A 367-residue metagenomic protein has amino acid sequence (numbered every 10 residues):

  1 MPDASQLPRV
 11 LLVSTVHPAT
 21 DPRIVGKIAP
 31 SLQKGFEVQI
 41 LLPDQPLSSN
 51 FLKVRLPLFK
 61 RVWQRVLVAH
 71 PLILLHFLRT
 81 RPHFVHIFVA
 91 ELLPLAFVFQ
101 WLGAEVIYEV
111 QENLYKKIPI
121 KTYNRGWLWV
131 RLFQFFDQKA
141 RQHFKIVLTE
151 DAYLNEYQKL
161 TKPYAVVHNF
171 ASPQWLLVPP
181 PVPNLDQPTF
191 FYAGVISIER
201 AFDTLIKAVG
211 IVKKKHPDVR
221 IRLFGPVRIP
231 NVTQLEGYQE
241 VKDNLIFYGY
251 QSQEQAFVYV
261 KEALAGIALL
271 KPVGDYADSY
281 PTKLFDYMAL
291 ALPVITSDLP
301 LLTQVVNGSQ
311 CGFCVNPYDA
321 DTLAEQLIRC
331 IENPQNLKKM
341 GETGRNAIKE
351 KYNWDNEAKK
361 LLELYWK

Functional and structural regions predicted by a protein language model:
L11-V13, V147, P181-V209, I221-R222: Conserved donor-binding/catalytic core segment of Leloir-type glycosyltransferases
I28-P30, H70-R79, V98-L102, Y108 (+3 more regions): Membrane-proximal helix-turn-helix segments that form the acceptor-binding/catalytic region of lipid-linked
Q45, A193, R220-T233: Glycosyltransferase donor-sugar binding loop
A152, F170: Carbohydrate-associated surface elements
T233-V258, A265: Nucleotide-activated donor-binding/catalytic signature segment of Leloir-type glycosyltransferases, i.e., the conserved
V260-A277, L292: Acidic donor-binding loop of glycosyltransferase active sites
G308-S309, F313-A320, R329-Q335: Conserved acidic donor-binding segment of nucleotide-sugar-dependent glycosyltransferases
T322, R329, N336-K351, K360: A short, well-ordered alpha-helix in the C-terminal region of glycosyltransferases
